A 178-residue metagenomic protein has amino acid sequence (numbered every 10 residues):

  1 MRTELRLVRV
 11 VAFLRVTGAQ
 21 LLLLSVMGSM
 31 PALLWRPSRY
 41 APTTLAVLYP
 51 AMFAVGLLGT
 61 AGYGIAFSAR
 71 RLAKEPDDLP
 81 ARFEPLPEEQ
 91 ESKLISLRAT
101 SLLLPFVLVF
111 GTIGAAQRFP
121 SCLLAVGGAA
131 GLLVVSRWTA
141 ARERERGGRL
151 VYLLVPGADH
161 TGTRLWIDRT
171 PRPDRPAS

Functional and structural regions predicted by a protein language model:
M1-S25: Membrane-anchoring hydrophobic segments
M1-V10, E143-S178: Cytosolic/matrix-facing juxtamembrane and C-terminal tails of multi-pass cellular membrane proteins
P31-Y40, V109-A116: Juxtamembrane "helix-exit" motif on the non-cytosolic side of transmembrane helices
A41-A61: Alpha-helical transmembrane segments
L57-L79: Membrane-water interface of transmembrane alpha-helices
E75-T100: Short membrane-interface loop/juxtamembrane segments of multi-pass integral membrane proteins
L97-A130: Alpha-helical transmembrane segments and their membrane-interface junctions in multi-pass membrane proteins
S121-A158: Alpha-helical transmembrane segments and their immediate juxtamembrane interface regions
